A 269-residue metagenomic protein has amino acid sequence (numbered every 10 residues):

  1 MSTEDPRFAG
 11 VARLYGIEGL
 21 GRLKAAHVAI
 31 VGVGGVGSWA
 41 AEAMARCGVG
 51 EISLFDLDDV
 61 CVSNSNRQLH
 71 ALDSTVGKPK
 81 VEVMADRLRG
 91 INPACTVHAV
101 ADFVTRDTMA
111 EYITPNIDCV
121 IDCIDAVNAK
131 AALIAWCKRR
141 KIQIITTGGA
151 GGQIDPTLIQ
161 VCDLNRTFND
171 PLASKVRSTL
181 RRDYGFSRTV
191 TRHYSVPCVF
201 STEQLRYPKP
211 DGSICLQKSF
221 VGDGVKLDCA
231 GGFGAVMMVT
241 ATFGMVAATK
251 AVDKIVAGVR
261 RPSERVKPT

Functional and structural regions predicted by a protein language model:
M1-A29: N-terminal charged helix/coil linker that caps or initiates catalytic domains
S2, P115-N116, I124-A129, I144 (+3 more regions): Glycine-rich phosphate/adenylate-binding loop
I30-G32, F55: Conserved N-terminal Rossmann-fold NAD(P)-binding element of oxidoreductases
V36: Hydrophobic/small residue at the entry helix of a nucleotide-binding pocket
V49-N92: Glycine-rich phosphate-binding loop and adjoining beta1-alpha1-beta2 segment of Rossmann-like nucleotide-binding folds
S63-H70, Q153-L164: Acidic/polar active-site rim loop that often engages polyanionic ligands
V100-M109: Conserved SAM/SAH-binding loop
